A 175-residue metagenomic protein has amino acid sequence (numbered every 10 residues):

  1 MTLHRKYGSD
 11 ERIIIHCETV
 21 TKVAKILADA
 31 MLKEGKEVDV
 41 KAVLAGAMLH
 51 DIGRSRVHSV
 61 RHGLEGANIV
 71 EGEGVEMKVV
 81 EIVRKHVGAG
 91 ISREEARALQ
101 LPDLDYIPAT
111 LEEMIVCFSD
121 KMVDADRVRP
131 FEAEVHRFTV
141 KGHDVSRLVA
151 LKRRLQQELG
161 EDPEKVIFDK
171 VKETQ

Functional and structural regions predicted by a protein language model:
K6-K36, L49, V75, E95-Q175: Divalent metal-dependent phosphate-bond-processing catalytic cores, especially two-metal-ion Mg2+/Mn2+ enzymes that act
V20, V38-E73, V80-G90: His-Asp-centered metal-binding catalytic motifs of divalent-metal-dependent phosphohydrolases/nucleases
